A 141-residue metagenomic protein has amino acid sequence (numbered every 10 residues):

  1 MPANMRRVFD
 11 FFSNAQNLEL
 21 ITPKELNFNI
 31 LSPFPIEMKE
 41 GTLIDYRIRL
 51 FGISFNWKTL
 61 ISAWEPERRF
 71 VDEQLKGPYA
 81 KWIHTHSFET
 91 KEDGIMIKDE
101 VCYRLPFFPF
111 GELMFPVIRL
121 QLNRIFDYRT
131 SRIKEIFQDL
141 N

Functional and structural regions predicted by a protein language model:
M1, L50-G52, A63, P78 (+1 more regions): Beta-strand elements of well-folded, non-transmembrane domains
M1-K39: Hydrophobic ligand-binding cavity/cleft-lining segments
P2, N29, R47, L60 (+2 more regions): Generic structural detector for well-ordered beta-strands
M5-R6, E37-M38, A63-R69, S87-M96: A short, structured loop/turn motif at beta-sheet edges
V8-F12, L18, I44-Y46, I61 (+3 more regions): Hydrophobic pocket/interface hotspot
I21, E100, E135-D139: Amphipathic, soluble alpha-helical interaction motifs
N29-K76, Y128-N141: Glycine-rich portal/gate segments that line the openings of hydrophobic small-molecule binding cavities
V71-R124: Beta-strand/loop substructures that line and gate deep hydrophobic ligand-binding cavities in soluble
